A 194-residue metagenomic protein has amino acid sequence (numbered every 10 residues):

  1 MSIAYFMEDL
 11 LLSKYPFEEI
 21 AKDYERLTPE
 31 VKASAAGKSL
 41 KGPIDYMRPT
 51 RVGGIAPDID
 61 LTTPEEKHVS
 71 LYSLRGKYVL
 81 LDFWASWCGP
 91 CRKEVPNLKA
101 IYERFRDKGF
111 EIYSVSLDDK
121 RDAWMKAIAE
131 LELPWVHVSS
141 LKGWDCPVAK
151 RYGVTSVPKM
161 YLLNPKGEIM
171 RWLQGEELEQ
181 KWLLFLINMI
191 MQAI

Functional and structural regions predicted by a protein language model:
M1-V69: Oxidative protein folding and maturation machinery
E8, L133, S140-I187: Thiol/disulfide oxidoreductase modules built on the thioredoxin-like
V69-S70, M170: Generic structural signal for well-ordered beta-strand positions
R75-G76, F83-A100: Conserved redox-active cysteine motifs that mediate thiol-disulfide chemistry, especially di-cysteine Cys-X(1-2)-Cys
R75-K77, D107, L133, V154: Active-site acidic short loop of glycosyltransferases
Y78-V79, P158: Alpha/beta-hydrolase fold active-site loops
D82, Y113-S116, V138: Short beta-strand segments
K93-L131, G143-R151: Structural microenvironment flanking redox-active thiols in thiol-disulfide oxidoreductases
